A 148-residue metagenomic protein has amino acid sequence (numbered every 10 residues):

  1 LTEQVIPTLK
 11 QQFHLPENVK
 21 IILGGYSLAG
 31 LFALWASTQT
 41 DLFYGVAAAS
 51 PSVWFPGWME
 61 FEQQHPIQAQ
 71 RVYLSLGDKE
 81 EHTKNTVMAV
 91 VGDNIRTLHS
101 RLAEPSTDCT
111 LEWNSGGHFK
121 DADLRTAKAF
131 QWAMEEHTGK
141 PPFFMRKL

Functional and structural regions predicted by a protein language model:
L1-L148: Non-catalytic cap/lid and distal C-terminal segments of serine-dependent acyl enzymes
